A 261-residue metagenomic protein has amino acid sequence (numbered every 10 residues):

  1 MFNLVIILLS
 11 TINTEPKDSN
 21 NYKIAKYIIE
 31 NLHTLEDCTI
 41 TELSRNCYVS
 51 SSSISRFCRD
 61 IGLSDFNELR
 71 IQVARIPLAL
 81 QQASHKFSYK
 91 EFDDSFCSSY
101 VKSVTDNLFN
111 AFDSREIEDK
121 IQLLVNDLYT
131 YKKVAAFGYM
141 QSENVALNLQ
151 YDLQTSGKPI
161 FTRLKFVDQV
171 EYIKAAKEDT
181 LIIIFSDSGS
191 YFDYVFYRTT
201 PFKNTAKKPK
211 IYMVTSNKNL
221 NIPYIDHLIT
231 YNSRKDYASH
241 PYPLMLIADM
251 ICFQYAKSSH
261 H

Functional and structural regions predicted by a protein language model:
M1-P16, S259-H261: Short, Lys/Arg-enriched, disordered terminal segments
N3-I6, P16-N20, H33-D37, R45-Y48 (+1 more regions): HTH-adjacent hinge/linker in prokaryotic transcriptional regulators
Y27-N31: Short amphipathic alpha-helical elements of helix-turn-helix/winged-helix folds
D119-Y131: Glycine-rich phosphate/diphosphate-binding loops that line cofactor/substrate pockets in enzymes
Y129-H260: Glycine-rich phosphate-binding loops that contact phosphosugars or nucleotide phosphates
